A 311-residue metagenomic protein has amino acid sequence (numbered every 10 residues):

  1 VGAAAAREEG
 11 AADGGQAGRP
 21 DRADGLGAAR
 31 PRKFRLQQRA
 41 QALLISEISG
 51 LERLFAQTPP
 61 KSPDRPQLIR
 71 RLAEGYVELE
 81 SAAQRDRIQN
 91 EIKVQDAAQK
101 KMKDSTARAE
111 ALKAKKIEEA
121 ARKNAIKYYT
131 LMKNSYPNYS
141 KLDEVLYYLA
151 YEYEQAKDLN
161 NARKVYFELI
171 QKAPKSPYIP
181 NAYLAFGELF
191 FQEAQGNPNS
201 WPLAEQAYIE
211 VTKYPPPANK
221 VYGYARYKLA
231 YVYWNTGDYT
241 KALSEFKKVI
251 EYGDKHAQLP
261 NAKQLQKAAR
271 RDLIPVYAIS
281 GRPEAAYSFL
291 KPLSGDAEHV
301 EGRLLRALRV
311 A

Functional and structural regions predicted by a protein language model:
V1-A311: Acidic, polar-rich low-complexity tracts and alpha-helical solenoid repeat scaffolds
